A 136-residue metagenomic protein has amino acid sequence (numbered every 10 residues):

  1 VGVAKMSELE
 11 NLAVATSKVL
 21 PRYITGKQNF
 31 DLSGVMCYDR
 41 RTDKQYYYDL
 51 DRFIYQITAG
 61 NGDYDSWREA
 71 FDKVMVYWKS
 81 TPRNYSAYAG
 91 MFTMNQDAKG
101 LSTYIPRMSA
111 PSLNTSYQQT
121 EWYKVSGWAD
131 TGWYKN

Functional and structural regions predicted by a protein language model:
V1-N136: Terminal, contiguous helix-loop blocks that mediate binding/assembly
